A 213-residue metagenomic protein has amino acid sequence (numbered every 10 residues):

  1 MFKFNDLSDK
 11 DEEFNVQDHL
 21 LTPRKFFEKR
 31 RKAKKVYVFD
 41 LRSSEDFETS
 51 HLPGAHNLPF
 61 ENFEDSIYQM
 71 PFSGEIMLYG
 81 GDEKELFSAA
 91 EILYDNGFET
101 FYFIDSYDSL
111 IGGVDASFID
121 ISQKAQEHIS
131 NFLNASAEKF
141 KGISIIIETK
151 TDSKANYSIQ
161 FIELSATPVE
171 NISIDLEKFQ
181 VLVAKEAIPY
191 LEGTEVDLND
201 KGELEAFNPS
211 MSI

Functional and structural regions predicted by a protein language model:
M1-T49, V114-Q123, E127-H128: Flexible, polar/low-complexity N-terminal or interdomain linker segments that lie immediately upstream of folded
F47-P53, Y68-M70: Short loop/helix-cap segments at secondary-structure boundaries that form the rim of catalytic
L58-P59: Short acidic-hydrophobic, aromatic-tinged amphipathic segments that line or gate anion-handling sites
E64-L110: Catalytic cysteine-centered active loop of the rhodanese-like fold, especially the PTP/DSP P-loop
D95, T100-Y102, Y107-A116, D197-I213: A mid-sequence interfacial segment
A125-E127, L133-A137, G142: Charge-dense, helix-prone N-terminal extensions
E138-T167: Short, structured protein-protein interaction patches enriched in aromatics and acidic/basic residues, typified by
L164-I213: Acidic and generally charged, gly/proline-rich low-complexity regions
